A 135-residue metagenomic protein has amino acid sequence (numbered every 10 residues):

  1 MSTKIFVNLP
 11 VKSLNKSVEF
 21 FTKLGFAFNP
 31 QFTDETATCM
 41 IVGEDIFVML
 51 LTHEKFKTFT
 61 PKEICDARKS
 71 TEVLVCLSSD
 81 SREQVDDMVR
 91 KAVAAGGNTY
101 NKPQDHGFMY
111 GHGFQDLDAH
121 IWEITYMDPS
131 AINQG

Functional and structural regions predicted by a protein language model:
M1-V18, E72-L77, D128-G135: N-terminal beta-strand motif that seeds the catalytic metal site of vicinal oxygen chelate
S2-L14, F28-N29, M88, F114 (+1 more regions): Extended, non-catalytic scaffold segments that flank or surround catalytic motifs
N8-F56: Core segments of cupin and vicinal oxygen chelate
L24, D66-A67, I124-P129: Membrane-topology and secretion signals of cell-surface/extracellular proteins
T60-C65: Short beta-strand/turn micro-motifs at beta-sheet edges
V73-R90, A95-N98: Mid-chain, well-packed structural core segment of small domains
V89-G135: Vicinal oxygen chelate
